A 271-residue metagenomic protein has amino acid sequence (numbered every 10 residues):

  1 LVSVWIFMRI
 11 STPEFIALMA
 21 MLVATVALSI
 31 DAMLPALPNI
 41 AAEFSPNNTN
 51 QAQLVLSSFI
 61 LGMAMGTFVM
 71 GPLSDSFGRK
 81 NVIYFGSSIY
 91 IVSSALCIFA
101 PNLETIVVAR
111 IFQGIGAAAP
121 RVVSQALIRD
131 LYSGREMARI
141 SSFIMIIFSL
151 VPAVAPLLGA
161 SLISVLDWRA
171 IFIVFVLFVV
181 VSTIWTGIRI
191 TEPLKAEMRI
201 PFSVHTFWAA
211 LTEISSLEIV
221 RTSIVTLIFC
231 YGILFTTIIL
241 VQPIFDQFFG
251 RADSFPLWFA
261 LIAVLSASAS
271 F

Functional and structural regions predicted by a protein language model:
F15-P46, T237-Q242: Extracytoplasmic
D31, I60-F68, P152-A153, A263-F271: Residue-level signature of mid-helix packing/kink "hotspots" within the transmembrane helices of 12-pass Major
L37-A64: Extracellular/periplasmic helix-loop-helix junction of adjacent transmembrane segments in MFS-like secondary
M65-L103: Conserved MFS/SLC helix-loop-helix module at the cytosolic interface between two early adjacent transmembrane helices
T105, S142-I188: Helix-loop-helix hairpin linking two adjacent transmembrane segments in secondary transporters
I111-F148: Cytoplasmic helix-loop-helix junction between adjacent transmembrane helices in 12-TM secondary transporters
P193-S223: Juxtamembrane intracellular "pre-TM" segments in multi-pass secondary transporters
R221-F259: Extracytoplasmic gate region of multi-pass secondary transporters
